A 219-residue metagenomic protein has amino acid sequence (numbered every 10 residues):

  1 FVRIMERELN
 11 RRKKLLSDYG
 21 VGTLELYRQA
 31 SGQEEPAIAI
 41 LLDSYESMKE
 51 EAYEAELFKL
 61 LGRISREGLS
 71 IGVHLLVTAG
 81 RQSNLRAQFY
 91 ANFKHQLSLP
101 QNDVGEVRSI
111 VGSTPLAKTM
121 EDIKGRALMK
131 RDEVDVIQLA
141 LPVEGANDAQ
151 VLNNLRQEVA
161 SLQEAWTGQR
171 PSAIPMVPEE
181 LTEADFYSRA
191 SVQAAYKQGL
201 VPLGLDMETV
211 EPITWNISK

Functional and structural regions predicted by a protein language model:
I4: Alpha-helical scaffold segments in soluble metabolic enzymes
R7-K219: P-loop NTPase motor-domain active sites and their immediate coupling elements
